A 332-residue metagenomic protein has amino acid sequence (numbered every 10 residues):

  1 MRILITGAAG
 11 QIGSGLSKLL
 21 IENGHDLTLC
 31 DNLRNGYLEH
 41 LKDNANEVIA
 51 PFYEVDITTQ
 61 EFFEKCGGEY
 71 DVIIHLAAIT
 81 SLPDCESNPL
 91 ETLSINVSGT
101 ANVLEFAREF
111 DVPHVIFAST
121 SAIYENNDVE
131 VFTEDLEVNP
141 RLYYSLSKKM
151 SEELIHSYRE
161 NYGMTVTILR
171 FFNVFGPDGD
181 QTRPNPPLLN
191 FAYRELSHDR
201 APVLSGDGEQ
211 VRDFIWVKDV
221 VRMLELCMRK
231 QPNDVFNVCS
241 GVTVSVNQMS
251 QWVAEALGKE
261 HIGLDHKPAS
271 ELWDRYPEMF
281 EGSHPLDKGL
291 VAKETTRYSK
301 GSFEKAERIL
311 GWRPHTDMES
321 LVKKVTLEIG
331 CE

Functional and structural regions predicted by a protein language model:
M1-F172: N-terminal Rossmann-like NAD(P)+-binding domain of SDR-like oxidoreductases, especially those catalyzing
L38-E39, E152, N190, T243 (+2 more regions): Short, surface-exposed alpha-helical segments at coil->helix boundaries
N126-D128, P177-D180: Short beta-loop-alpha junction of Rossmann-like oxidoreductase domains
E130-V138, F175, E281-L290: Short glycine/proline- and charge-enriched loop/turn segments that cap or connect secondary-structure elements
P140-S147, F171, Q181-L189, D213-W216: The catalytic Tyr-centered alpha-helix of NAD(P)H-dependent dehydrogenases
M150, L154, Y158, A192 (+2 more regions): Hydrophobic alpha-helix immediately C-terminal to the catalytic Tyr-X-X-X-Lys motif of short-chain
S197-E332: C-terminal substrate-binding subdomain of Rossmann-fold SDR/epimerase-dehydratase oxidoreductases
